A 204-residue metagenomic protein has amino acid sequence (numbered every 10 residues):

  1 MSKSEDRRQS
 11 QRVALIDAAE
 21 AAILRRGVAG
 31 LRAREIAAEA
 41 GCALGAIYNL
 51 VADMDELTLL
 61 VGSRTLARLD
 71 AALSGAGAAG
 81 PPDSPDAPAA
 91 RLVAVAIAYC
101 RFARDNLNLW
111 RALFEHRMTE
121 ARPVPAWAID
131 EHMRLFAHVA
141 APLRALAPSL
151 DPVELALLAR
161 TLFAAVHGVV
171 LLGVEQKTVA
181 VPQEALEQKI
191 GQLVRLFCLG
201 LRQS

Functional and structural regions predicted by a protein language model:
M1-S10, G77-P81, P85, S204: N-terminal intrinsically disordered/low-complexity leader segments
R8-E20, I36, V61-L73, V139: Generic hydrophobic, amphipathic alpha-helix propensity
A14, A22-E56, L60: Helix-turn-helix
S63-A94, V124, D130-M133, V139 (+1 more regions): Amphipathic alpha-helical linker/stalk segments
S74-L109, S149-L150, L158-L162: Hydrophobic alpha-helical connector segments
D86, R122-A147, A156-R160, Q188-L199: Amphipathic alpha-helical packing segments from all-alpha helical-bundle domains
R101-A141, A180-E184: Short secondary-structure transition hinges
F163-V181, L196-S204: Amphipathic C-terminal alpha-helical segment
